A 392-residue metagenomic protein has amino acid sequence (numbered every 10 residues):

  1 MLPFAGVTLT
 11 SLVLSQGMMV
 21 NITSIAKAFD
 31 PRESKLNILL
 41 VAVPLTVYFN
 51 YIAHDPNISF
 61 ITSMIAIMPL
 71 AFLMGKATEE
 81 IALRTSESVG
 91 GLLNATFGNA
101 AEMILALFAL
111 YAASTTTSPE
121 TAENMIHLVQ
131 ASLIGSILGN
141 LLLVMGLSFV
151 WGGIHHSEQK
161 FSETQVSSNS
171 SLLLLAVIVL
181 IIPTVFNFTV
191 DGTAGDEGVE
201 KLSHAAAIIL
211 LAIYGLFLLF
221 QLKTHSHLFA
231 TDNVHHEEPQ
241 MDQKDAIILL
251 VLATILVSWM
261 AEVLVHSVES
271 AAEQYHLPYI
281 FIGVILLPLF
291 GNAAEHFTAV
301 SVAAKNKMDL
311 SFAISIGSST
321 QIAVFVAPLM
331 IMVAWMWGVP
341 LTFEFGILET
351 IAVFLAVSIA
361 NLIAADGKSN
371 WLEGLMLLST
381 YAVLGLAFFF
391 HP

Functional and structural regions predicted by a protein language model:
F4, L9-P392: Hydrophobic alpha-helical segments, chiefly the membrane-spanning helices and signal/signal-anchor peptides
